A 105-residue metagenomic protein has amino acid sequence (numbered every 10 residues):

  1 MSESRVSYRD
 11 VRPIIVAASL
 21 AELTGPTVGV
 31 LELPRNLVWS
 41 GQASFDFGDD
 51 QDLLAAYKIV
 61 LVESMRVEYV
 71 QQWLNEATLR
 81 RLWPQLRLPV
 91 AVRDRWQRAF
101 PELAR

Functional and structural regions predicted by a protein language model:
M1-R105: Long, compositionally biased intrinsically disordered regulatory segments in eukaryotic proteins
